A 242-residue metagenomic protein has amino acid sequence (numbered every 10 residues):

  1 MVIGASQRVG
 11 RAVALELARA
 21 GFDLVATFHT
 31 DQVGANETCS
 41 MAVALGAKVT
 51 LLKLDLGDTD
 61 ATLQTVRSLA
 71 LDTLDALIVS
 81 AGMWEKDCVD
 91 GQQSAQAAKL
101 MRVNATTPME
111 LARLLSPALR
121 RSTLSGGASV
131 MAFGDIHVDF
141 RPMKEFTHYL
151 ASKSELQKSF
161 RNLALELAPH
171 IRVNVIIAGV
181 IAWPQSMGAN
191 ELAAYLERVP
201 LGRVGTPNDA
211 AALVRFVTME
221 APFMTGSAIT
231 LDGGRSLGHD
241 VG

Functional and structural regions predicted by a protein language model:
S6-Q7: Conserved glycine-rich cofactor-binding loop
F22-E37: Conserved glycine-rich Rossmann-like NAD(P)H-binding loop of the short-chain dehydrogenase/reductase
S80-K86, V180, G234: Conserved NAD(P)H cofactor-binding loop of Rossmann-fold oxidoreductase domains
M83, R120-A168, V180-I181: Catalytic loop of short-chain dehydrogenase/reductase
C88-K99, Y195: Substrate-binding pocket helix/loop in short-chain dehydrogenase/reductase
Q157, E166-I181, M224-L231: Conserved Rossmann-fold SDR core element
P207-L231, S236: C-terminal substrate-recognition "lid" of short-chain dehydrogenase/reductases
